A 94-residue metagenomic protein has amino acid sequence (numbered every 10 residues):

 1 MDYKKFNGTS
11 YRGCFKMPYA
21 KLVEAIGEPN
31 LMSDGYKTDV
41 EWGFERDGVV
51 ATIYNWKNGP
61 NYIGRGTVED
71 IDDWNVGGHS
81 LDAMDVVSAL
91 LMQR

Functional and structural regions predicted by a protein language model:
M1-R94: Residues within mature, well-folded domains
